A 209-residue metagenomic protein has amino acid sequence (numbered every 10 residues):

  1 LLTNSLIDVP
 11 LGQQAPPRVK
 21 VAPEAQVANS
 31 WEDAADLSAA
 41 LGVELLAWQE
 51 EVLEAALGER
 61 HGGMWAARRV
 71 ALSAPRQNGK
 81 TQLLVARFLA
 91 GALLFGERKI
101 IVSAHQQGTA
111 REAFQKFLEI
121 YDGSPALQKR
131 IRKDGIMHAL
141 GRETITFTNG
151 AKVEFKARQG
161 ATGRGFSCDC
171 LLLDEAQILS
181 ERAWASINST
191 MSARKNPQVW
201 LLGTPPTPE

Functional and structural regions predicted by a protein language model:
L1-E209: Phosphate/NTP-binding elements of NTP-utilizing enzymes
